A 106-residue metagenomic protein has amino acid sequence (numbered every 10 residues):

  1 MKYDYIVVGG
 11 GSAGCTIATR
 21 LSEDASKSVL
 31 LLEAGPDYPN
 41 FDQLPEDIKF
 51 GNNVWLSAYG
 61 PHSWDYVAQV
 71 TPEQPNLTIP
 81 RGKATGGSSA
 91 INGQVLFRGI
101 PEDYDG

Functional and structural regions predicted by a protein language model:
M1-G106: N-terminal redox-cofactor-binding region of secreted/periplasmic oxidoreductases
